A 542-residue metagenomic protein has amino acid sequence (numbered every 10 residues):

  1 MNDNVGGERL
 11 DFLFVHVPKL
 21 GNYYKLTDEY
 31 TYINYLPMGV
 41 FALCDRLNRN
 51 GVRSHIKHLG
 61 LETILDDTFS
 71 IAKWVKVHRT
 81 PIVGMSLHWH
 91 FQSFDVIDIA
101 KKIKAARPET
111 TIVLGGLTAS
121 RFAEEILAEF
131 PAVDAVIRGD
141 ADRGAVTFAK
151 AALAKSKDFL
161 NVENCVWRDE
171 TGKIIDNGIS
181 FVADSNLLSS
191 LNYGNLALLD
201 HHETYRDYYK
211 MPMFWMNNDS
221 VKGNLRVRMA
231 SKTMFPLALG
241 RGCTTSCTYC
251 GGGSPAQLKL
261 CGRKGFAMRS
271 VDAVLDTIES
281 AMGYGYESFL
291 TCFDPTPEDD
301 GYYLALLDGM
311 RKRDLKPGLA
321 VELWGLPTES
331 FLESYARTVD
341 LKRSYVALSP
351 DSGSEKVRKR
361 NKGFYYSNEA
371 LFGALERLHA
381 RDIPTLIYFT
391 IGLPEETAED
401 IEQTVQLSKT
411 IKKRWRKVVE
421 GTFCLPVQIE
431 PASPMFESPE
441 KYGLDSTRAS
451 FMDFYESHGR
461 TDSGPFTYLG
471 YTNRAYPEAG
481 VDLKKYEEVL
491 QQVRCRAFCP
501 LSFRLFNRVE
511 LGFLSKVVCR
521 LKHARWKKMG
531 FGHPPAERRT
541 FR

Functional and structural regions predicted by a protein language model:
M1-F14, R53, A72-P81, L225 (+1 more regions): Radical SAM enzyme core and accessory elements
N2-E8, P18-T27, R168, K173-L239: N-terminal [4Fe-4S]-dependent radical SAM core
G6-V15, V113, S270-T385: Conserved SAM/AdoMet-binding glycine-rich loop
G21-Y24, A123, T245, L258 (+4 more regions): Flexible glycine/acidic-rich beta-alpha junction loops that bind and position SAM and/or redox cofactors in anaerobic
Y24-V40: Glycine- and acidic-residue-enriched helix-capping/strand-helix junction motifs
R46, N50, H55-S189, A432: Glycine-rich beta-alpha loop elements in corrinoid/cobalamin-binding modules across cobalamin-dependent enzymes
A123-E129, E395-T410: Catalytic cores of alpha/beta
V221-S270: Canonical Radical SAM [4Fe-4S] cluster-binding loop centered on the CxxxCxxC motif and its immediate flanking residues
